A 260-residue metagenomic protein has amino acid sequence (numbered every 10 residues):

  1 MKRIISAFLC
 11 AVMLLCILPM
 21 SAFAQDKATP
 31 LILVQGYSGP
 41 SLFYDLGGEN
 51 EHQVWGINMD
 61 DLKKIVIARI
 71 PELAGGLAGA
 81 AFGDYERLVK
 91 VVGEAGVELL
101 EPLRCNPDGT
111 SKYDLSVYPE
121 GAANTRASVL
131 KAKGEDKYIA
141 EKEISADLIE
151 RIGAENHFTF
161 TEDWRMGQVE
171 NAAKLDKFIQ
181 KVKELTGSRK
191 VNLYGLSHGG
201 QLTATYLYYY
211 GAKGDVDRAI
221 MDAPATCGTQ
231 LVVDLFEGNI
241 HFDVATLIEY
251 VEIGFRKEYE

Functional and structural regions predicted by a protein language model:
M1-I4, F8: Positively charged n-region of N-terminal signal peptides that target proteins for export
I4, L14-L15, Y138: Generic alpha-helix initiation/capping and coil-helix boundary signal
L9-I17: Bacterial N-terminal signal peptides
I17-K27: Sec-dependent signal peptide cleavage junction
Q25-Y194, H198-E258: N-terminal non-catalytic accessory region
